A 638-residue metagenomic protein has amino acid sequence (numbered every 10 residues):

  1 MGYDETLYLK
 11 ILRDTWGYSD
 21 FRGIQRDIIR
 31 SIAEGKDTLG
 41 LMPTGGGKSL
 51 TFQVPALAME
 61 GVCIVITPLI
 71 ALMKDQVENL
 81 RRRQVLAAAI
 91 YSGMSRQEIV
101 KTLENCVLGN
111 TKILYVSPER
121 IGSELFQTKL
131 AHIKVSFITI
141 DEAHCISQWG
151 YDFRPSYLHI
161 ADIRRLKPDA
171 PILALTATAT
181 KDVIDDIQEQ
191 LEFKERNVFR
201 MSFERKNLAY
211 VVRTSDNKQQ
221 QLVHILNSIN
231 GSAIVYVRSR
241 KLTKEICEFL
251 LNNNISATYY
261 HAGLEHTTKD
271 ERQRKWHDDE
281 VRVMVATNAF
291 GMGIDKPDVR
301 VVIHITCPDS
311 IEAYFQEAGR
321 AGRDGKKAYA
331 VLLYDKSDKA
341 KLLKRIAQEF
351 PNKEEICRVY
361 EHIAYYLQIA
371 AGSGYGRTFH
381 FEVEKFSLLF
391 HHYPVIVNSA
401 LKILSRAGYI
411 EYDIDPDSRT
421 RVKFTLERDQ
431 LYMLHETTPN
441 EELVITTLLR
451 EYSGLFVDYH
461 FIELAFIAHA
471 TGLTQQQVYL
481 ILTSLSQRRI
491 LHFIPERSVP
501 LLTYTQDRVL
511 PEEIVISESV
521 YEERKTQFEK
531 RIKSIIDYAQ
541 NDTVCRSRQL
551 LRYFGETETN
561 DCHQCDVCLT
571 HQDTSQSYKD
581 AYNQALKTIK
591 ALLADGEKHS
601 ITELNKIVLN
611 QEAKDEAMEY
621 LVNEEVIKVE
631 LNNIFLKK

Functional and structural regions predicted by a protein language model:
G2-T15, S19-G23, D27-S49, A56-G61 (+1 more regions): Helicase motor core with emphasis on the C-terminal RecA-like subdomain
I64: ABC nucleotide-binding domain signature
I172, K637-K638: Solvent-exposed hydroxyl-ligand-binding patches built from regularly spaced Ser/Thr and small hydrophobics
A209, F635-L636: General beta-strand recognition
T268, L636-K637: Generic cytosolic/nucleocytoplasmic N-terminal low-complexity/intrinsically disordered segments
V281, V299, C307-Q316, G322-F635: C-terminal accessory region of SF2 helicases/translocases
